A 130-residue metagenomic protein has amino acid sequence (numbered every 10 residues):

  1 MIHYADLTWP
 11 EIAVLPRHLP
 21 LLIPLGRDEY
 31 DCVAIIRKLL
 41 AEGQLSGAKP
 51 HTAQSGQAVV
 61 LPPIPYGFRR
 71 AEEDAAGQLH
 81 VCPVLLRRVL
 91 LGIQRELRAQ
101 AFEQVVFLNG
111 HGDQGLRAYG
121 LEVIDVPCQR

Functional and structural regions predicted by a protein language model:
M1-A34: Active-site and ligand/interface coordination hotspots across diverse enzymes and nucleic-acid-associated assemblies
Y4, G43, L85-V89: Soluble or luminal CAZymes and related metallo-dependent hydrolases
D6-P16, L39, G43-S55: Short amphipathic alpha-helices and their capping/turn segments at secondary-structure boundaries
P16-P24, G56-F68: Short coil-to-beta-strand
G26-D28, I64, H111: Residue-level signal for short, function-critical loop segments
Y30-L39, G47, A53-S55, E73-A76 (+1 more regions): Extended amphipathic ligand-handling, pore-lining, and cofactor/metal-binding catalytic surfaces
K49-A58, L97-A101: A structural motif corresponding to the C-terminal end of an alpha-helix and its immediate exit/capping segment
Y66-R130: Active-site histidine-anchored catalytic micro-motif
